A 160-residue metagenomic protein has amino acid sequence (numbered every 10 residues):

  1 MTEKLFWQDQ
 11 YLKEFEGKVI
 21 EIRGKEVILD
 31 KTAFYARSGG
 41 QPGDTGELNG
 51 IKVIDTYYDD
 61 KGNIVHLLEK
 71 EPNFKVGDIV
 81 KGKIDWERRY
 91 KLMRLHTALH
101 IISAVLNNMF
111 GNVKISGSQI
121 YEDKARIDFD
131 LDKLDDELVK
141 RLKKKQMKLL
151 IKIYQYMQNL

Functional and structural regions predicted by a protein language model:
M1-L160: A glycine- and charged-residue-rich anion-binding loop/surface
